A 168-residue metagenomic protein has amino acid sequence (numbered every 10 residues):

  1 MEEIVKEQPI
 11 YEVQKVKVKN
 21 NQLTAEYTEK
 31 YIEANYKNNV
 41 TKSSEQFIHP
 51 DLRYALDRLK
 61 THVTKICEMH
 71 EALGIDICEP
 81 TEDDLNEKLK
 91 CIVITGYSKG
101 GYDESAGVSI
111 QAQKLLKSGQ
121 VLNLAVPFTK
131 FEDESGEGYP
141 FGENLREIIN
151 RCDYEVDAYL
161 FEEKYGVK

Functional and structural regions predicted by a protein language model:
M1-S105: OB-fold ssDNA-binding interfaces and closely related basic DNA-contact patches used across DNA replication/repair
C91-K168: Conserved binding-pocket/active-site segment within a compact domain
